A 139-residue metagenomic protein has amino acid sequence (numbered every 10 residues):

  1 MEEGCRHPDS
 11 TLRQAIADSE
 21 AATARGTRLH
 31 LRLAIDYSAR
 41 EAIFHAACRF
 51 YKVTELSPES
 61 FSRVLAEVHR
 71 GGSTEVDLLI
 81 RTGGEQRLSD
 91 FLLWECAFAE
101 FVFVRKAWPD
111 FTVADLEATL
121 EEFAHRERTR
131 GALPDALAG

Functional and structural regions predicted by a protein language model:
M1-G139: Flexible, compositionally biased loop and terminal segments
